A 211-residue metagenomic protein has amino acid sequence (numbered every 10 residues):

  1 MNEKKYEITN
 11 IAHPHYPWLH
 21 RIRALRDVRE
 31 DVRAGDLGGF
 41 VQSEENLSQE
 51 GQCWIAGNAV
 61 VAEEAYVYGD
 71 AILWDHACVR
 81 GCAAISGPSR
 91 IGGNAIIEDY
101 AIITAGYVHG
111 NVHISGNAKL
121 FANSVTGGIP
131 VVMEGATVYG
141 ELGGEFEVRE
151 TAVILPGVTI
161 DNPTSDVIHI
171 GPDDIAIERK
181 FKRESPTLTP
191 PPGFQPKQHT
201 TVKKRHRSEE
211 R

Functional and structural regions predicted by a protein language model:
M1-Q52, N58, D70, H76 (+9 more regions): Terminal amphipathic alpha-helical/low-complexity segments used for targeting or macromolecular assembly
A56, A62, Y68, W74 (+16 more regions): Feature marks extracellular polysaccharide-active and adherence modules
